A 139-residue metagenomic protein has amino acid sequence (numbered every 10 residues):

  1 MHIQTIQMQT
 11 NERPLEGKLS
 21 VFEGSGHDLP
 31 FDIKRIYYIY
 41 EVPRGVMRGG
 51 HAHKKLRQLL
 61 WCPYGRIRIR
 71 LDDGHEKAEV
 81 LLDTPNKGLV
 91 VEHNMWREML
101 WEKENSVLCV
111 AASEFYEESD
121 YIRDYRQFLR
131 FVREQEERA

Functional and structural regions predicted by a protein language model:
M1-K87, E117-R123, L129-A139: Non-catalytic, conserved peripheral segments adjacent to functional cores
R57, R97, S106: Residue-level detector of short, conserved catalytic/binding motifs and their immediate flanks
P63, V91-E92, A111-A112: A secondary-structure boundary/capping signal
L71-D73, W101, V110-A112: Residue-level recognition of conserved beta-strand positions in structured domain cores
L82-E102: Conserved metal-binding segment of the jelly-roll/cupin
N105-D120: A short hydrophobic beta-strand segment most commonly corresponding to one strand of the jelly-roll/cupin
